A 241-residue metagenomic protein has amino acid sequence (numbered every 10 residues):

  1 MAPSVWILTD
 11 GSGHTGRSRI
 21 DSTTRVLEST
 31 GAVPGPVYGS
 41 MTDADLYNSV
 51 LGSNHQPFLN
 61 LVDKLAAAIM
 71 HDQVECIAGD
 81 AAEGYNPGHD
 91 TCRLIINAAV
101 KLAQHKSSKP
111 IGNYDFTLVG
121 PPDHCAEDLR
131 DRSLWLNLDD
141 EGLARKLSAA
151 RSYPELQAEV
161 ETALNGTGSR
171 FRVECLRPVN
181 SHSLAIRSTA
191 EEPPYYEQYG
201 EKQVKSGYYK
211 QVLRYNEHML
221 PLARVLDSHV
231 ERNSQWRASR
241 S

Functional and structural regions predicted by a protein language model:
M1-D72, N97-S108: Active-site rim/loop-helix segments in enzyme catalytic domains that contact anionic ligands
R17, F58-S241: Metal-dependent de-N-acetylase/amidase catalytic core
